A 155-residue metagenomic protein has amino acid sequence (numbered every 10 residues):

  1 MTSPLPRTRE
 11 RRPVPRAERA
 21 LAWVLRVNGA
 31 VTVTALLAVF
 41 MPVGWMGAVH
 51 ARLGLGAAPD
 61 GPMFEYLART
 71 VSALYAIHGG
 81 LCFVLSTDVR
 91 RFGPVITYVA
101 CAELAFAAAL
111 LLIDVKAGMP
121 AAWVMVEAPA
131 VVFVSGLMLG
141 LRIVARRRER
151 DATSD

Functional and structural regions predicted by a protein language model:
T2-A35: Cytosolic juxtamembrane helix and N-cap/initiation of the first transmembrane helix
V31-Y66, S72: Hydrophobic transmembrane helix segments
T34, G61-V84, A100-A105: Core segments of alpha-helical transmembrane spans in multipass integral membrane proteins
G80-I96: Juxtamembrane helix-break-helix junctions at the cytosolic face of small multi-pass alpha-helical membrane proteins
I96-L111, A130-S135: Hydrophobic alpha-helical membrane segments
A108-V126, I143-V144: Membrane-helix boundary connector in multi-pass membrane proteins
V132-D155: Membrane-water interface at the C-terminal end of transmembrane alpha helices
